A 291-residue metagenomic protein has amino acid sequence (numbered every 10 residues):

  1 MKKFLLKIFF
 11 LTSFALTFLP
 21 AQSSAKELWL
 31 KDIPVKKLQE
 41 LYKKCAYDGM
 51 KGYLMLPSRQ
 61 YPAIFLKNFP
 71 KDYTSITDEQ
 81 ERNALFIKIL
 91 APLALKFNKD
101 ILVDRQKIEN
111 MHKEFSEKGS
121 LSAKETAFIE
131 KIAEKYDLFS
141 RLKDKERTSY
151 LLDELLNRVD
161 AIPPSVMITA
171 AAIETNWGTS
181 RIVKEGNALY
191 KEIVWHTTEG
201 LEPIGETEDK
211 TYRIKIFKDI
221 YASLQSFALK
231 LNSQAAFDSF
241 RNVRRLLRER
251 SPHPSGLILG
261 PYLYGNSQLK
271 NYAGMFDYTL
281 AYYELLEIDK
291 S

Functional and structural regions predicted by a protein language model:
M1-F9: Bacterial N-terminal signal peptides that target proteins for export
F9-T17: Bacterial N-terminal signal peptides
S23-T169, I173-S291: Catalytic cores of secreted/periplasmic lytic hydrolases that degrade extracellular macromolecules
